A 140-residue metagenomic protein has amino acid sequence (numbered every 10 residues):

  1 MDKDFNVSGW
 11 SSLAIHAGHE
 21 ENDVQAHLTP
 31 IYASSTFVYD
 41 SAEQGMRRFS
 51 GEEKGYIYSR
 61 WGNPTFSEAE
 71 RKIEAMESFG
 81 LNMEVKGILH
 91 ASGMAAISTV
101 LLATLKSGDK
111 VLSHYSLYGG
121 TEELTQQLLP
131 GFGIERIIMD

Functional and structural regions predicted by a protein language model:
D2-N63: N-terminal "arm"/small-domain region of PLP-dependent enzymes with the aminotransferase-like
S41-A95, G120-Q127: Conserved N-terminal alpha-helix of the aminotransferase class I/II PLP-enzyme fold
M76, S98-S107: Alpha-helix C-terminal capping segments
F79-M83, L105-K110, P130: Short, surface-exposed connector motifs at secondary-structure boundaries
I88-A91, T99, H114, M139: Structural motif
A103-G120, M139-D140: Conserved PLP-anchoring active-site segment centered on the Schiff-base-forming lysine
E123-D140: PLP-dependent aminotransferase-class I/II
